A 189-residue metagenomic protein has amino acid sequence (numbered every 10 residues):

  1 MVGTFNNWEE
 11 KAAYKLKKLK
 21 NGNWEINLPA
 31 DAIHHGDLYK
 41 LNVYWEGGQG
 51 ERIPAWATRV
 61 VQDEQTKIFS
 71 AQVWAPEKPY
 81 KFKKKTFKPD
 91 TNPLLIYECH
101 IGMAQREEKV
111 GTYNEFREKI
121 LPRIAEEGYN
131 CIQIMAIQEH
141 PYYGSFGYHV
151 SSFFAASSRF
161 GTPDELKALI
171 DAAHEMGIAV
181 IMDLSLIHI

Functional and structural regions predicted by a protein language model:
M1-W8: Beta-strand-rich binding/interaction modules
E9, K15-E98, M103-E108, E115: The feature marks proteins involved in alpha-glucan
L95-C99, I132, V180-M182: Hydrophobic faces of well-ordered beta-strands that scaffold small-molecule active sites in alpha/beta enzyme cores
H100-N114, H149-T162: The substrate-binding groove and active-site-proximal loops of carbohydrate-active enzymes, especially glycoside
G111-R123: Short, acidic/polar
R123-K167: Aromatic-lined carbohydrate-binding/catalytic grooves of carbohydrate-active enzymes
A173-L184: Conserved beta-strand->loop/alpha-helix structural units within folded catalytic cores of enzymes with alpha/beta
I187-I189: Conserved small/polar residues in nucleotide/adenosyl-binding loops
